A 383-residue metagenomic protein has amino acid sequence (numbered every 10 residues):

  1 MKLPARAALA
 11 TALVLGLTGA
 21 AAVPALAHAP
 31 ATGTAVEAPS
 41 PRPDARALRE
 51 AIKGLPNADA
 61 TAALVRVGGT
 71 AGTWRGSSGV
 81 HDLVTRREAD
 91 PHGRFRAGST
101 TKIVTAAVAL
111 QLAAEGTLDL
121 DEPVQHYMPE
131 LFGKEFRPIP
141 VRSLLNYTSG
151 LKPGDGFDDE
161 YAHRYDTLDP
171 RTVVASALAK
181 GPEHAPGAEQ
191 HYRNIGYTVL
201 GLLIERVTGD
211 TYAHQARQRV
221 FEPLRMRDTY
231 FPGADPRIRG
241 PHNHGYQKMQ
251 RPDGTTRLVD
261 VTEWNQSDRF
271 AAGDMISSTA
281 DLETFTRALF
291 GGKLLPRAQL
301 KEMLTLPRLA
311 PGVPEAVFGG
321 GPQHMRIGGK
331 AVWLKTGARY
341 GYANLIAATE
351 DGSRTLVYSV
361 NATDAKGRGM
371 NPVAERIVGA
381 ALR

Functional and structural regions predicted by a protein language model:
M1-A31: Secretory targeting and sorting signals
K2-L3, L26-S77, R257-R383: Catalytic loop of the DD-peptidase/beta-lactamase superfamily, centered on the K-T-G motif and neighboring
D44, L48, A97, T101 (+6 more regions): Hydrophobic (often cysteine-bearing) scaffold residues that line and stabilize catalytic clefts of nucleotide/cofactor
I52, A71, K102-T105, A109 (+7 more regions): Residue-level preference for non-acidic, small/hydrophobic
A60-A62, H92, F136, A185 (+2 more regions): Extracytoplasmic
V65-L83, R87-E88, R96, I103: N-terminal carbohydrate-binding/catalytic regions of secreted carbohydrate-active enzymes
T85-L144, H184-R193, F270: Short active-site loop at a secondary-structure junction that contains or immediately precedes the catalytic residue(s)
E135-V332: Short, surface-exposed loop or secondary-structure junction motifs that flank catalytic or metal-binding residues
